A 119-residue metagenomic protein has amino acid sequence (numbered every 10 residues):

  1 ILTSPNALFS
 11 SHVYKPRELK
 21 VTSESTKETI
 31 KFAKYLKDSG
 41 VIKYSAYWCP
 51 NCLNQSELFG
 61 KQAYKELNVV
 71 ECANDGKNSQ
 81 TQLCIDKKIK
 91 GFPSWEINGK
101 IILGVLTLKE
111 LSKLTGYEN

Functional and structural regions predicted by a protein language model:
I1-E18: N-terminal targeting signals for export/organelle localization
V21, S25-L67: Local sequence-structure signature of Cys/Sec-based thiol-disulfide redox active-site neighborhoods
T22-T29, C52, K77, I85 (+2 more regions): Solvent-exposed, acidic/flexible segments
I42-S45, N68-V70, S94-E96, I101: Structural recognition of the beta-strand scaffold that forms the well-ordered cores of secreted hydrolase catalytic
W48-S79, L83-F92: Conserved segment of the thioredoxin-like fold in thiol-based oxidoreductases
F92, E96-N119: Non-catalytic, surface beta->alpha helical segment in thiol-disulfide oxidoreductase systems
